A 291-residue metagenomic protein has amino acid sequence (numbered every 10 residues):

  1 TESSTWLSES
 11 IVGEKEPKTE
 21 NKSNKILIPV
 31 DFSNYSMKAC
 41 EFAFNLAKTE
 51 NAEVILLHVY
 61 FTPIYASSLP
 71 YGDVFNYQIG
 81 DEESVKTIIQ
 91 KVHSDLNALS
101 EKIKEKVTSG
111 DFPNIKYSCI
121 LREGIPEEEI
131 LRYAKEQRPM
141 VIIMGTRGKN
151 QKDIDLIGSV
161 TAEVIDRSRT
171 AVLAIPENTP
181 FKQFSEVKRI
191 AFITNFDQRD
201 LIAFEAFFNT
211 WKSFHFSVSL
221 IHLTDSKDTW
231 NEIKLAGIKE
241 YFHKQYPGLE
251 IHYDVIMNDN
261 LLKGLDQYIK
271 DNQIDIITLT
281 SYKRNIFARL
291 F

Functional and structural regions predicted by a protein language model:
T1-E41, F112-N114, M140-K152, L156 (+1 more regions): Intrinsically disordered or low-complexity boundary/linker segments at protein termini and domain junctions
T1-S4, S10-N21, F61-I64, Q90 (+2 more regions): Structural beta-alpha unit
S8, K18-E82, K188-H252, I274: Small/aliphatic-rich secondary-structure junction motif
N76-S94: A short acidic, glycine-rich active-site loop that binds or catalyzes chemistry on phosphate/adenosine moieties
I89-S100, L235: N-terminal membrane-insertion helices
T146, H222, T280-Y282: Short secondary-structure boundary segments
I157-V160, I233-I238, L290-F291: Charged helix-capping and loop-helix junction motifs
